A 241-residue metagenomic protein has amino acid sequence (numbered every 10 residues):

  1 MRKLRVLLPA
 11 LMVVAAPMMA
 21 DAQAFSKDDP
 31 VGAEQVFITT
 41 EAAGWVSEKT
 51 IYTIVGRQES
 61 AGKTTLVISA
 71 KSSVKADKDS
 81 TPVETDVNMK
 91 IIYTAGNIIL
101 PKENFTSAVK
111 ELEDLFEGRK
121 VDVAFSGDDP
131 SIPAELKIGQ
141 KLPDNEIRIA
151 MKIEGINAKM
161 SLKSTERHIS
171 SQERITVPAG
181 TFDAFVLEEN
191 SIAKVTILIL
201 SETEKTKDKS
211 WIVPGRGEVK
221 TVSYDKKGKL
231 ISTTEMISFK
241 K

Functional and structural regions predicted by a protein language model:
M1-L8: Bacterial N-terminal signal peptides that target proteins for export
V6, A24-S26, P143-N145: Short hydrophobic/aromatic-rich motifs at helix boundaries and adjacent loops
L8-P17: Bacterial N-terminal signal peptides
L11, L136-N145, G180-E189: Conserved long hydrophobic alpha-helices within structured protein cores
P17-M19, L136, T176: A generic alpha-helix preference that emphasizes hydrophobic side chains
A22-K90, A95, N104, I149-K241: Acidic, serine/threonine-rich low-complexity disordered tracts
K71-D144: Contiguous hydrophobic, core-forming segments of folded domains
